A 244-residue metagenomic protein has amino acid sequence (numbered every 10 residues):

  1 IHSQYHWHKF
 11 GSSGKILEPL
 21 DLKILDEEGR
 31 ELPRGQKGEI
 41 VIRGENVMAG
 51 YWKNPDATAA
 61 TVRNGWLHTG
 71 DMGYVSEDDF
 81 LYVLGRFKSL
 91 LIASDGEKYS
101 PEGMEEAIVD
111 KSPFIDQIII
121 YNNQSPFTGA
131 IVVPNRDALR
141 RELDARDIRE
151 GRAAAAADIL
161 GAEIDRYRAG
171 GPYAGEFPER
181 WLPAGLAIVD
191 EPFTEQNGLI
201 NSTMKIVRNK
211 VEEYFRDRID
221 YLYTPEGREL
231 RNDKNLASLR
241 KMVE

Functional and structural regions predicted by a protein language model:
I1-F10, D26-E27, N54-A57, R136: Active-site loops of AMP-binding adenylate-forming
I1-Q4, L20-L22, K37, Y51: Adenylate-forming
W7, G11-I16, E31, V62-N64: Short Gly/Pro-enriched turn/cap motifs at secondary-structure boundaries
R30-G35, E39-A93, S238-L239: Conserved ATP-binding/catalytic segment of the ANL
V47, V62, F80-A107, L139-A155 (+3 more regions): Adenylate-forming
M72, E77, K111-D137, P172-G175: C-terminal boundary motif of the adenylate-forming
K98, K111-Q117, A138-V189: Conserved C-terminal helical docking segment of ANL/AMP-forming enzymes that engages the acyl-acceptor during
Q117-Y121, P126, Y167-E244: Conserved C-terminal "lid"/linker of ANL adenylate-forming enzymes
